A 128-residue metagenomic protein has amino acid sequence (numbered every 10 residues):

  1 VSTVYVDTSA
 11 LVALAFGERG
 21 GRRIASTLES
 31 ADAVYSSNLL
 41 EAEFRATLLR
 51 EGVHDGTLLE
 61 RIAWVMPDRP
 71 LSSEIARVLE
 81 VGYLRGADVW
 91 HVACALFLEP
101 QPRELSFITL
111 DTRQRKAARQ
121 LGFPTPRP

Functional and structural regions predicted by a protein language model:
V1-S36, T47-T57: Short, well-structured N-terminal submotif of metal-dependent ribonuclease cores
T8, N38-L39, L110-T112: Fold-independent oxyanion-binding glycine-rich loops and adjacent beta-strand/coil segments at enzyme active sites
L11-V12, E41, Q114-R115: A generic structural signal for short hydrophobic patches within well-formed alpha-helices
F16-G17, L40, L84: Short coil/turn segments
D32-E80, L98: Active-site-proximal, substrate-binding regions of enzyme catalytic domains and RNA-binding/basic surfaces
W64-F123: Active-site neighborhoods of divalent-metal-dependent phosphate/nucleic-acid chemistry enzymes
P124-P128: Short hydrophobic/aromatic-enriched beta-strand-loop microsegments
